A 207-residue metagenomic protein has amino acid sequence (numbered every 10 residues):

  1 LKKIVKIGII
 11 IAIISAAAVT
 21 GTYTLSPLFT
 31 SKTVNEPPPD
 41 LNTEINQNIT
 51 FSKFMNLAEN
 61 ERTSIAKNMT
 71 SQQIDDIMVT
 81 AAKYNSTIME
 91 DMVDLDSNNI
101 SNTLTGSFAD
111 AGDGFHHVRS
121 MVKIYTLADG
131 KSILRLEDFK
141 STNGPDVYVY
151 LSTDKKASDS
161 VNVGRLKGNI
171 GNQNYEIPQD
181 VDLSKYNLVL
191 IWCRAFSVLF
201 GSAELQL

Functional and structural regions predicted by a protein language model:
K6-Y23: Hydrophobic membrane-insertion alpha-helices, especially the h-region of bacterial N-terminal signal peptides
L28-A128: Transition segment at domain starts
L127, F139, S152-K155, G168 (+1 more regions): Solvent-exposed coil/turn segments that connect beta secondary-structure elements in extracytoplasmic/periplasmic
L136, N172-D180: Exposed aromatic-hydrophobic patches
Y148-Y150: Beta-strand signatures of extracellular beta-sandwich domains
K156-G164: Surface-exposed loop/edge segments in extracytoplasmic proteins
R165-G171: Short proline/glycine- and polar residue-rich coil/turn motifs
Q179-G201: Short, exposed beta-strand-loop hairpins at the edges of beta-sheets in extracellular/periplasmic proteins
